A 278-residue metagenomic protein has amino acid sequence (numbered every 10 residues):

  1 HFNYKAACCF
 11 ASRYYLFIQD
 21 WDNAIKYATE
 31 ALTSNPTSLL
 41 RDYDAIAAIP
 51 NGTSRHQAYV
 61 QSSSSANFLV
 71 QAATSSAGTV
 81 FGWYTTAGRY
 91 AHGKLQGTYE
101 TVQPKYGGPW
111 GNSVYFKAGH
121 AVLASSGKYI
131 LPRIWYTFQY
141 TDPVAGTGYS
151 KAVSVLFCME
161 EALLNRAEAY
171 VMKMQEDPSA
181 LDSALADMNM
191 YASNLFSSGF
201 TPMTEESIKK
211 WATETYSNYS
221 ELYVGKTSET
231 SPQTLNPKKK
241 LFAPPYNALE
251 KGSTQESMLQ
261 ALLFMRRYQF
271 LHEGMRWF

Functional and structural regions predicted by a protein language model:
H1-V70, W110-F278: Acidic/polar-rich alpha-helix caps and helix-coil junctions
Q61-N112: C-terminal amphipathic alpha-helical segment
